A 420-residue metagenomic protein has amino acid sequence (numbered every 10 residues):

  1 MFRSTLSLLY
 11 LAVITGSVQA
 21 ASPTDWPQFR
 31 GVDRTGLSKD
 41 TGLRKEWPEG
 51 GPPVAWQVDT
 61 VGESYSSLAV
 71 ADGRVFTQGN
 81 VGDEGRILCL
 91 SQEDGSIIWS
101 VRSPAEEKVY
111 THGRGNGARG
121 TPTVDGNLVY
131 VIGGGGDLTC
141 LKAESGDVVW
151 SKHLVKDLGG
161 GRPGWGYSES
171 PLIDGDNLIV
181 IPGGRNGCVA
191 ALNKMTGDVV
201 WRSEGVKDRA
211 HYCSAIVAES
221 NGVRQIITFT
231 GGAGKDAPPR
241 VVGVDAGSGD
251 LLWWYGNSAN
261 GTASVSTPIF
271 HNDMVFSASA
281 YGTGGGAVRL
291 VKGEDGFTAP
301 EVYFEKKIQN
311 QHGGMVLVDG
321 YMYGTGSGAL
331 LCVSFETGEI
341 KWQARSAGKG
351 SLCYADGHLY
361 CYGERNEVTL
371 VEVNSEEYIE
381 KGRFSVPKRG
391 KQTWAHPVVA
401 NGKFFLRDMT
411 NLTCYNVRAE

Functional and structural regions predicted by a protein language model:
T5-S17: Bacterial N-terminal signal peptides
S22-T60, R86-Y110, D147-G160, D198-E204 (+5 more regions): Aromatic (tryptophan-biased) beta-strands that constitute blades/sheets of beta-rich domains
Q57-A69, S100-T123, S151-I173, G183-N186 (+7 more regions): Extracytoplasmic beta-rich repeat domains
D72-G73, G126-N127, G175-D176, V223-R224 (+4 more regions): Short coil/turn segments that connect the beta-strands within blades of beta-propeller domains
V75-T77, V131, V180, T228 (+4 more regions): Residue position within the beta-strands of beta-propeller blades
V81-E84, D137, R185-N186, G232-D236 (+2 more regions): Short glycine/acidic-enriched loop and turn motifs that connect beta-strands
I87-C89, C140, A191, G243 (+4 more regions): Conserved blade-register residue in beta-propeller folds
T283-G285, K306-V373: Loop/turn-rich, solvent-exposed surfaces of beta-rich toroidal or solenoidal domains
